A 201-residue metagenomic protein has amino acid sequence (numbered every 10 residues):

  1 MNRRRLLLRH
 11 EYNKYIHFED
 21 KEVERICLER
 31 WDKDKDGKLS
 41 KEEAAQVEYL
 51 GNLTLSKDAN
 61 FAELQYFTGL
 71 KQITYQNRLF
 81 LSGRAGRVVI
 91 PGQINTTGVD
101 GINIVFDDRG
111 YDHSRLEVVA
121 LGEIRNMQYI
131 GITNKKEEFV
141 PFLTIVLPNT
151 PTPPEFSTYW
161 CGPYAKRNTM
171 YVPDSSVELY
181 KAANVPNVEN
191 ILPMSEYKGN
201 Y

Functional and structural regions predicted by a protein language model:
M1-I104, D108-R125, L143-Y201: N-terminal capping/linker segments that flank leucine-rich repeat
G131-N134, N149: Predominantly extracellular beta-rich ligand-binding scaffolds that present long acidic/polar faces for carbohydrate
E138: An aromatic- and glycine-enriched ligand-binding surface/loop that stacks and positions planar moieties
